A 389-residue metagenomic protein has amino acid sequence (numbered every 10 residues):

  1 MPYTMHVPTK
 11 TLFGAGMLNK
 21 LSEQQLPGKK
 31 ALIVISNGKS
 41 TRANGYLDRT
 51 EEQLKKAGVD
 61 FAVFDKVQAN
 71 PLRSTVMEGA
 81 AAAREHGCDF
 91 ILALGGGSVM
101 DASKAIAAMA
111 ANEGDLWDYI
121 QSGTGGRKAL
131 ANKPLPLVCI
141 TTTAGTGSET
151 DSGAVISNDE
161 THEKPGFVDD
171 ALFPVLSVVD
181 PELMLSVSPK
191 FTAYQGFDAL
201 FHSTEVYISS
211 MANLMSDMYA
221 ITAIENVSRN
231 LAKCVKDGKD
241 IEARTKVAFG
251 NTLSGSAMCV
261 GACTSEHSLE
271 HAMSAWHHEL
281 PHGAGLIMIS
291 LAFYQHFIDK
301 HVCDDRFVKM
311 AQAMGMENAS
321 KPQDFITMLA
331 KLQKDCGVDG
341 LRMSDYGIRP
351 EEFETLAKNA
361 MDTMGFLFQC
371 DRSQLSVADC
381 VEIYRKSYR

Functional and structural regions predicted by a protein language model:
M1-F90, M343: ATP/NTP phosphate-donor binding region
T9, N112-A212, D305: A glycine/threonine-rich phosphate-anchoring loop and its flanking beta-alpha core in nucleotide/phosphate-binding
L18-L21, R42-N44, R73, S98-S103 (+2 more regions): Short glycine/serine/threonine-rich phosphate/pyrophosphate-binding segments that cradle anionic phosphate groups
E78-A80, V99-E113, T150-D151: Short Gly/Thr/Asp-enriched flexible loops that form oxyanion-binding sites at enzyme active sites
C88-I106, T142-S148, E279-L280: Glycine/serine-rich anion-binding loops at beta->alpha junctions that coordinate negatively charged ligand groups
V206-M328: Active-site segments that bind and position negatively charged phosphate/pyrophosphate groups
A311-R389: C-terminal charged capping/lid subdomain of soluble metabolic enzymes
